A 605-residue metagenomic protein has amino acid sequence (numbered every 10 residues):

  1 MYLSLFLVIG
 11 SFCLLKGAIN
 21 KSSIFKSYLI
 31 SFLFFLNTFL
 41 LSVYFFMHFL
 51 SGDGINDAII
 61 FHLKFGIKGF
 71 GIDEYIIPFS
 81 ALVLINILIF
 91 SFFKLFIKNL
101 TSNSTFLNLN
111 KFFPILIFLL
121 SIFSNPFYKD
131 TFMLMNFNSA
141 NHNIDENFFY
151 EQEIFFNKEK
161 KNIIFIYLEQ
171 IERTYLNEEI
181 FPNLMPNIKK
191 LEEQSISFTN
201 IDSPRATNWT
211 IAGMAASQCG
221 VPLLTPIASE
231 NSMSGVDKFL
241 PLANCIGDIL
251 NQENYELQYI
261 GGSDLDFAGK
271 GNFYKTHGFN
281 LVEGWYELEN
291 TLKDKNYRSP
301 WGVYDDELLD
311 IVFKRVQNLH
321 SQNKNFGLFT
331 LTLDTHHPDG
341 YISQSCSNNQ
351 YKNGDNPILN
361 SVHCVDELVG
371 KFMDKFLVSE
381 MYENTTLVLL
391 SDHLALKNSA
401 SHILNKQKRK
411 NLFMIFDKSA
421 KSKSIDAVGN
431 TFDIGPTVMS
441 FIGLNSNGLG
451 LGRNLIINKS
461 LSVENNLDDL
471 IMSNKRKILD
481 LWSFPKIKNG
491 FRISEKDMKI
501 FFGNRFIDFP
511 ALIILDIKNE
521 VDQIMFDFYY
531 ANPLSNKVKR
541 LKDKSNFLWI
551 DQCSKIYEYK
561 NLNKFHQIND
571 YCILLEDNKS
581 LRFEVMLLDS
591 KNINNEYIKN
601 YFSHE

Functional and structural regions predicted by a protein language model:
M1-L134, Y601-E605: Transmembrane and membrane-interface helices of multi-pass, inner-membrane envelope-modifying transferases
F12, G17-N20, L265-A268, A420-E605: Membrane-interface soluble catalytic domains
S51-F61, I85-N86, F90, P114 (+6 more regions): Active-site-proximal alpha/beta segments of enzymes that process anionic O-linked groups
A212-L223, I403-S446: Substrate-binding rim/cap in mid-to-C-terminal beta-strand-loop elements of soluble/periplasmic
A215-Q218, K275, L331-P338, V388-N398 (+1 more regions): Acidic helix/loop microenvironments that form the catalytic cleft of cell-wall polysaccharide enzymes
D248, D310, H363, E367-K371 (+2 more regions): Feature representing long, continuous alpha-helical segments
Y341-S347, L359-Y382, K410-F413: Active-site neighborhood of glycoside hydrolase catalytic domains
C364-I403, V438-N445: Metal-dependent active-site segment of extracytoplasmic phospho-/sulfohydrolases and closely related
